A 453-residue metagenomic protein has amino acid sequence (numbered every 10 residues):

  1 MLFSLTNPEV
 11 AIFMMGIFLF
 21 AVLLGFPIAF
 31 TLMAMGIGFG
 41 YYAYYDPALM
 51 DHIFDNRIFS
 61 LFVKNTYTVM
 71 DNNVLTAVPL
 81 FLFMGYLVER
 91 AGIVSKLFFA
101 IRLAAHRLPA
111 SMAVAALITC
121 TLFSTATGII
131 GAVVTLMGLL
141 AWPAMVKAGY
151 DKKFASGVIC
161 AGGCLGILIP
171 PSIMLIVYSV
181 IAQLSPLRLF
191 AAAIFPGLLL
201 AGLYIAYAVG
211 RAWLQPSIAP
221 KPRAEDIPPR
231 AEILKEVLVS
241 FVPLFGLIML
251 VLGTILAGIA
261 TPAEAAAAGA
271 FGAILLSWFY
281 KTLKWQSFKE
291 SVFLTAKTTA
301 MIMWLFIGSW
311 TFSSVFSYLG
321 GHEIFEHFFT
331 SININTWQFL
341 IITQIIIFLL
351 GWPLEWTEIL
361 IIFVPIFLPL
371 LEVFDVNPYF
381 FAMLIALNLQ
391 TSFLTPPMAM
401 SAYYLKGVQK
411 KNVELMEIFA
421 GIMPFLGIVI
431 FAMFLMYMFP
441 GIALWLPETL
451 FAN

Functional and structural regions predicted by a protein language model:
M1-N453: Alpha-helical transmembrane segments of multi-pass membrane transport proteins
